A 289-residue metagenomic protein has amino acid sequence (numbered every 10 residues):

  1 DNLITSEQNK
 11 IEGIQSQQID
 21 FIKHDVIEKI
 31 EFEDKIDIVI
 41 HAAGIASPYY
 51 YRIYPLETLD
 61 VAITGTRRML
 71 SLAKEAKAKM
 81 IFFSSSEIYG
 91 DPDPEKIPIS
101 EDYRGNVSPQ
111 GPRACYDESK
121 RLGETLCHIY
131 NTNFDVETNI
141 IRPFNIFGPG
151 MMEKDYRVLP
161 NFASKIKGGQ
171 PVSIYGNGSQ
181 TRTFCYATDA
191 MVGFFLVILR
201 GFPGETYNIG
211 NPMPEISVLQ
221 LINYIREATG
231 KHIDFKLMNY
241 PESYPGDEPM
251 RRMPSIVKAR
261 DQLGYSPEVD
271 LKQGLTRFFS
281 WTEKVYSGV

Functional and structural regions predicted by a protein language model:
D1-I146, G288: N-terminal Rossmann-like NAD(P)+-binding domain of SDR-like oxidoreductases, especially those catalyzing
S6, I53, V61-T64, A114-E118 (+6 more regions): Residue-level signal for the nucleotide or nucleotide-sugar donor/cofactor binding architecture
Q17, S100-V107, D135, F162-I174 (+2 more regions): A short C-terminal helix-loop "cap" of Rossmann-like NAD(P)-dependent dehydrogenase/epimerase domains
D93, R121, E137, I146-N161 (+6 more regions): Glycine/proline-rich active-site loop of Rossmann-fold NAD(P)-dependent oxidoreductases
N177, G204-Y207, L219-I222, G230-R251: C-terminal "lid/loop" region of Rossmann-like NAD(P)-dependent oxidoreductases
A190-F194, I209, L221, A259 (+1 more regions): Non-catalytic, hydrophobic alpha-helical segments
F194-I198, I222-I225, L275-T282: Hydrophobic "lid"/C-terminal helical patch of Rossmann-like NAD(P)-dependent dehydrogenase/epimerase domains
V257-K258, L271-V289: Amphipathic terminal alpha-helices
